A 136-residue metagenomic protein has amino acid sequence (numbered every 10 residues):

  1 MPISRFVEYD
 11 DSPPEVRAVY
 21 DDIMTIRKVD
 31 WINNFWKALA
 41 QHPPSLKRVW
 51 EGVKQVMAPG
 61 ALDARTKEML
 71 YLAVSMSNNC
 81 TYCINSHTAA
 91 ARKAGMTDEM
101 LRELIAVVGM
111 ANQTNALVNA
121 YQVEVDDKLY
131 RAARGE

Functional and structural regions predicted by a protein language model:
M1-E136: Hydrophobic alpha-helical segments
